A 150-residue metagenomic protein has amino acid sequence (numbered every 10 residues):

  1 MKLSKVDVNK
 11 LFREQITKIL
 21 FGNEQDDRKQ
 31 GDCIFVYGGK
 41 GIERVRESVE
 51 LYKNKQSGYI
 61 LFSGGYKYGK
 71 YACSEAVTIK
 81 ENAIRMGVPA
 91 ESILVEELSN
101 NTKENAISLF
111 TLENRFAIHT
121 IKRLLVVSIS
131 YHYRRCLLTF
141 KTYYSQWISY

Functional and structural regions predicted by a protein language model:
M1-Y150: A structural signal for short, hydrophobic/glycine-enriched beta-strand patches
